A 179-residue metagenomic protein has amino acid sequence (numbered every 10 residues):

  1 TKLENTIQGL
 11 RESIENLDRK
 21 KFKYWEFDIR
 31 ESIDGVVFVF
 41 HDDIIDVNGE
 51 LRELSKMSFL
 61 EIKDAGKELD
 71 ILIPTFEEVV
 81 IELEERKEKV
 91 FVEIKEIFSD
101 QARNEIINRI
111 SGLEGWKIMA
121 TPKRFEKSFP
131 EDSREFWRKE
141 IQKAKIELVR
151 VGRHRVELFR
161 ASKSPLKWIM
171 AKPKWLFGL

Functional and structural regions predicted by a protein language model:
T1-L179: Phosphate-group recognition and catalysis centered on beta-loop-alpha active-site segments
